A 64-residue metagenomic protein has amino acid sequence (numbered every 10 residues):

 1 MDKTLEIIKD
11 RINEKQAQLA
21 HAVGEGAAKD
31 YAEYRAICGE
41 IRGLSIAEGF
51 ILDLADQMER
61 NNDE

Functional and structural regions predicted by a protein language model:
M1, M58-E64: Short intrinsically disordered terminal tails
M1-K29: N-terminal acidic leader/helix
I12-E14, Q18, C38, S45 (+1 more regions): Sequence-pattern detector for short linear motifs and compositional/periodic biases rather than a specific fold
A28-E59: Short, charge-rich amphipathic interface segments used for partner binding and complex assembly
